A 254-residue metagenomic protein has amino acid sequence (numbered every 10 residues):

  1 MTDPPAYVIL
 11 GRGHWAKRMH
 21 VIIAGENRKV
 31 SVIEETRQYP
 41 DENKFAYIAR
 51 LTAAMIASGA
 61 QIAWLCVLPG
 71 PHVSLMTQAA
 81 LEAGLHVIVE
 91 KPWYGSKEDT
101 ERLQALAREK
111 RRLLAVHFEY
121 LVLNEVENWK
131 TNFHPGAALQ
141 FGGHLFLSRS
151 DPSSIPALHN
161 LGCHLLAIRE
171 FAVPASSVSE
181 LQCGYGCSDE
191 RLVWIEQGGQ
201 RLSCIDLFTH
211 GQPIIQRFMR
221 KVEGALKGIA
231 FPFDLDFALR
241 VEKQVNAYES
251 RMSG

Functional and structural regions predicted by a protein language model:
M1-N43, M55-I56: N-terminal Rossmann-like dinucleotide-binding module
M1-P4, I62-V67, R112-L113, K221-G254: C-terminal helix-rich "cap/oligomerization" subdomain common to oxidoreductases
V30, Y47, V87, L113-L114: Hydrophobic beta-strand scaffold residues
D41-I88, P92-L106: Beta-loop-alpha module in the N-terminal Rossmann-like domain of NAD(P)-dependent dehydrogenases, especially those
Y94-P152: A contiguous active-site-proximal alpha/beta segment in oxidoreductase catalytic domains
V122-H144, H159-C183, Q244: Oxidoreductase and adenylate-handling cofactor-binding alpha/beta cores
D151-H159: Glycine-rich "substrate-gating" loop/helix at the edge of Rossmann-like oxidoreductase active sites
A175-V222, L226: C-terminal substrate-binding/catalytic lobe of Rossmann-fold NAD(P)-dependent oxidoreductases
